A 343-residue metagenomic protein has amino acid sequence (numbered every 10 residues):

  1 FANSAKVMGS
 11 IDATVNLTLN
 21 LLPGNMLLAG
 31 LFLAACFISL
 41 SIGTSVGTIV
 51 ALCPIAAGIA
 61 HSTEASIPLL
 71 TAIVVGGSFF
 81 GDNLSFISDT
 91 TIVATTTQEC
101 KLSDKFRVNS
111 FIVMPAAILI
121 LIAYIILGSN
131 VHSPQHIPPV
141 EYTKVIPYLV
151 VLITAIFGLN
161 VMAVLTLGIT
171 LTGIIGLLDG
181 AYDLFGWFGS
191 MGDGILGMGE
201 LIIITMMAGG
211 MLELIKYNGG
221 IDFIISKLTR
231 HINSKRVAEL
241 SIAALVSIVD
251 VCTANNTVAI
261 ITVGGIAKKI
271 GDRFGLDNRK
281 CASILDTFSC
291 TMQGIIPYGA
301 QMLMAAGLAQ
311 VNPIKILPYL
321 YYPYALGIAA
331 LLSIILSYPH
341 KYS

Functional and structural regions predicted by a protein language model:
F1-A2, P23-I55, S62, L228-I266 (+2 more regions): Hydrophobic alpha-helical transmembrane segments of multi-pass integral membrane proteins, predominantly secondary
F1-D12, N25-A29, F37, F188-D222 (+3 more regions): Core transmembrane alpha-helical segments of multi-pass membrane transporters/permeases
V7, E64-P68, V93-F106, Y217-G220 (+4 more regions): Juxtamembrane helix-boundary/capping and inter-helix hinge elements in multi-pass membrane proteins
L17-L33, A60-L70, P139-I146, I195-I202 (+3 more regions): Membrane-interfacial loop-to-helix junctions in multi-pass transporters
M26-I38, E64-G81, V237-D250, F274-I295 (+2 more regions): Alpha-helical transmembrane segments of multi-pass membrane proteins
G47-G58, V75, F86-C100, T257-G271 (+1 more regions): Re-entrant/interfacial helical elements at transmembrane boundaries that shape and gate the permeation pathway
G76-F79, N83-P138, T143, I295 (+1 more regions): Juxtamembrane and boundary regions of transmembrane helices in multi-pass small-molecule transporters and channels
V108-I204, S343: Hydrophobic transmembrane alpha-helices of multi-pass small-molecule transporters
